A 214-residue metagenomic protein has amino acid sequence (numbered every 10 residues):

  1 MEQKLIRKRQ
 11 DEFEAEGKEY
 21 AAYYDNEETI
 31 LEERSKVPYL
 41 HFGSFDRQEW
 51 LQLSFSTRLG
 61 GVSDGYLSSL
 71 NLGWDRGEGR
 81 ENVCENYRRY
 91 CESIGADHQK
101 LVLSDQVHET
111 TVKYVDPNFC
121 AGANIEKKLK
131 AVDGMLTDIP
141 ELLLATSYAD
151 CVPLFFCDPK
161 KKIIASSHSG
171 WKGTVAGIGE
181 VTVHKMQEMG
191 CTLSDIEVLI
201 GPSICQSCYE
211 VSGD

Functional and structural regions predicted by a protein language model:
M1-D214: Active-site microenvironment for binding and transforming phosphate-containing groups
